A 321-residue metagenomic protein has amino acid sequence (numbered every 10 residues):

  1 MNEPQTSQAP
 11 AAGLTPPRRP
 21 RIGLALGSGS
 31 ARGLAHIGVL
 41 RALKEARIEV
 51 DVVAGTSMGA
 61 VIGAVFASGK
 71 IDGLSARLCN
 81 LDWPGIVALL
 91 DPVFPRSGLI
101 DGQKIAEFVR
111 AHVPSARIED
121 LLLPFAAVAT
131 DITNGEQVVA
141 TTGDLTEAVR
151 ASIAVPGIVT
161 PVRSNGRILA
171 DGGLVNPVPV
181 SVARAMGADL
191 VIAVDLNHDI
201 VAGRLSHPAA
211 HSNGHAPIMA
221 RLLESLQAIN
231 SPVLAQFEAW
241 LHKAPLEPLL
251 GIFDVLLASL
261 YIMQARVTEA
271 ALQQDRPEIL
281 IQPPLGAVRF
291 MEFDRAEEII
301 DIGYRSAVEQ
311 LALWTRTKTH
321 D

Functional and structural regions predicted by a protein language model:
M1-T56, A64-D321: Patatin-like phospholipase
